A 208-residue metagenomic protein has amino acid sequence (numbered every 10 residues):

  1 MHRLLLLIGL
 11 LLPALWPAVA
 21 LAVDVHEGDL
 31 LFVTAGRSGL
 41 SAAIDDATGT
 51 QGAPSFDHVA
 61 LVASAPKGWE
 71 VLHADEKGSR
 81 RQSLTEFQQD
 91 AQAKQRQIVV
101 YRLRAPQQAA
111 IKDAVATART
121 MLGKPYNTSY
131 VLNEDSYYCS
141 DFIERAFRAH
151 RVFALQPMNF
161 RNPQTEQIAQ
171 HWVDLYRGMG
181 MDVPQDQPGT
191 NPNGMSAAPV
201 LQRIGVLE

Functional and structural regions predicted by a protein language model:
M1-L4: Positively charged n-region of N-terminal signal peptides that target proteins for export
L7-P17: Bacterial N-terminal signal peptides
A35-R102, P125-E134: Glycine-rich catalytic cores of cysteine/serine-nucleophile enzymes that process amide/ester linkages in cell-envelope
G36, S64, R119-Y126, E144-V152: Sec-exported extracytoplasmic/periplasmic mature domains
A110-A118, D135, C139-F142: Stable alpha-helical elements in mature extracytoplasmic
Y130, E134-E208: Activation targets extended, charge/polar-rich intrinsically disordered C-terminal tails
